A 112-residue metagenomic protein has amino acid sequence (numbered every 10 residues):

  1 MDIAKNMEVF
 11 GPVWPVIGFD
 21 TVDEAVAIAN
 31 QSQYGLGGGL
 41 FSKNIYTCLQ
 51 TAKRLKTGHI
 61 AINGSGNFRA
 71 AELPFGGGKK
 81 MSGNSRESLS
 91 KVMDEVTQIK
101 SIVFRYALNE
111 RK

Functional and structural regions predicted by a protein language model:
M1-K112: Conserved C-terminal structural/oligomerization subdomain of aldehyde/semialdehyde dehydrogenase
